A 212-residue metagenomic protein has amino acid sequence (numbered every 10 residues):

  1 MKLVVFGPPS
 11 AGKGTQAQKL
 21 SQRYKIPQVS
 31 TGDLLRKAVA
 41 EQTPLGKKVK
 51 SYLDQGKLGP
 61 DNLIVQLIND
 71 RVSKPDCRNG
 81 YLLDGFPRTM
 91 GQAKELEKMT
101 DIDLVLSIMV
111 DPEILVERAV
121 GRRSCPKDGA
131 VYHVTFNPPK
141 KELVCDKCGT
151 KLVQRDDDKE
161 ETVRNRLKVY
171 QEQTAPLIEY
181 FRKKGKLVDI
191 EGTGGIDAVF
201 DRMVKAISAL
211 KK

Functional and structural regions predicted by a protein language model:
V5: Hydrophobic anchor at the beta1->P-loop junction of P-loop NTPases
P8: P-loop (Walker A) phosphate-binding loop of NTP-binding proteins
K13: Conserved lysine of the Walker
P27-D101, D111, S124, A130 (+3 more regions): ATP-dependent small-molecule kinase phosphotransfer cores that center on conserved nucleotide phosphate-binding segments
T100-V120, T135-V144, I190: Conserved phosphate-donor/acceptor-positioning beta-strand/loop module used by diverse small-molecule
R118, K127, Y132-E172: Phosphate/pyrophosphate-binding and catalytic-coupling "lid/hinge/switch" segments at subdomain interfaces
K151-K212: NTP-dependent small-molecule kinase module
